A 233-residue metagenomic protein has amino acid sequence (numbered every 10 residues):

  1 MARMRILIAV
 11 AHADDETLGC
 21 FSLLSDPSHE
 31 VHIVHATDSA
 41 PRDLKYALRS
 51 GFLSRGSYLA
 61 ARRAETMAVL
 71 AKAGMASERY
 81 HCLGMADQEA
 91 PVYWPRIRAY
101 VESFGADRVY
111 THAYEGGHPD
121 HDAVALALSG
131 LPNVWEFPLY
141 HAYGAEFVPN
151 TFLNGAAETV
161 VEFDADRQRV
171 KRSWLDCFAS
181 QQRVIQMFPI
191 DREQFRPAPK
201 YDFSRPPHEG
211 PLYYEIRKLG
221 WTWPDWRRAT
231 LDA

Functional and structural regions predicted by a protein language model:
M1-L7, D26-V34, Y46, F52-S57 (+1 more regions): Metal-dependent de-N-acetylase/amidase catalytic core
A9-P27: Di-metal (Zn2+ and/or Mg2+/Mn2+) metal-binding site signature of metallo-dependent hydrolases with the MBL/beta-CASP
E16-C20, E65, D120-A123: Conserved alpha-helical elements of sugar-nucleotide-dependent glycosyltransferases
G19-C20, L44-A47: Short, glycine/acidic-enriched capping/hinge loops at junctions between secondary-structure elements
D38-A40: Conserved phosphoryl-transfer catalytic core
L59-M67, A125: Short, surface-exposed alpha-helical segments at coil->helix boundaries
